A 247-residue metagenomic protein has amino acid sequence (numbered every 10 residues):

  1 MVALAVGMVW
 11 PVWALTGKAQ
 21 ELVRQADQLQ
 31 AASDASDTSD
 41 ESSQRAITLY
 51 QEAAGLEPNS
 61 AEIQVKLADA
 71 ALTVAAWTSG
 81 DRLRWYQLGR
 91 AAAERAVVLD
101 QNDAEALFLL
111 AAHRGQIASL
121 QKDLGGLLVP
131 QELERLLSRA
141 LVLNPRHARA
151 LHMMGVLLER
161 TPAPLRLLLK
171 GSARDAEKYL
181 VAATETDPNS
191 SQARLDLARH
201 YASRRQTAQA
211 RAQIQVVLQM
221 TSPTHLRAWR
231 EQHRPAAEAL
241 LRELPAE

Functional and structural regions predicted by a protein language model:
G7-L72, A76: N-terminal leader/linker segments that initiate helical-solenoid repeat arrays
Q20, D196, S203-Q215, Q219-E247: Terminal, low-structured helical/coil segments at or just beyond the last alpha-helical repeat
S42-T48, W77-A91, Q121-L136, L165-A182 (+1 more regions): Structural signature of tandem alpha-helical TPR/SEL1-like repeats, specifically the intra-repeat loop/turn
